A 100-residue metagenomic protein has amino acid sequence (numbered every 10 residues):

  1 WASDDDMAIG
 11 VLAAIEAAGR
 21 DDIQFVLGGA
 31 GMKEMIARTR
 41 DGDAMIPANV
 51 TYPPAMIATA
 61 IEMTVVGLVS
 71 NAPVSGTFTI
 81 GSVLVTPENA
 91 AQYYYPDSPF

Functional and structural regions predicted by a protein language model:
W1-A37: Hydrophobic alpha-helical
G10, G19, G28-G31, G42 (+3 more regions): Residue-identity detector for glycine
L12-R20, R40-A44, V65-S70, N89: Sec-exported extracytoplasmic/periplasmic mature domains
F25-V26, N49, L84: Generic preference for hydrophobic
E34-T39, T59-I61: Short, charged, surface-exposed secondary-structure boundary motifs
D41-P54: Short beta-strand elements at the ligand-binding edges of bilobed clamshell
Y52-F100: Hinge/cleft segment of the Venus flytrap/periplasmic-binding protein
